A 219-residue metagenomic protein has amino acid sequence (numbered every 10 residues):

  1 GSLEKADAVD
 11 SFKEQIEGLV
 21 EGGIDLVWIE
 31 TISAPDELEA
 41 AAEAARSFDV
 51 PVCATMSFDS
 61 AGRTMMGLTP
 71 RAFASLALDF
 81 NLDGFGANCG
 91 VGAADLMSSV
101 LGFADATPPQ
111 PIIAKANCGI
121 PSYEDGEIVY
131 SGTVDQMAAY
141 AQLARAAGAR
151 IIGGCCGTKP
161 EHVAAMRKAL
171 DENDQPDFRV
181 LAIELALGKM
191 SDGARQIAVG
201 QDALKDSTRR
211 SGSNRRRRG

Functional and structural regions predicted by a protein language model:
G1-G219: Domain-level signal for soluble alpha/beta catalytic cores
